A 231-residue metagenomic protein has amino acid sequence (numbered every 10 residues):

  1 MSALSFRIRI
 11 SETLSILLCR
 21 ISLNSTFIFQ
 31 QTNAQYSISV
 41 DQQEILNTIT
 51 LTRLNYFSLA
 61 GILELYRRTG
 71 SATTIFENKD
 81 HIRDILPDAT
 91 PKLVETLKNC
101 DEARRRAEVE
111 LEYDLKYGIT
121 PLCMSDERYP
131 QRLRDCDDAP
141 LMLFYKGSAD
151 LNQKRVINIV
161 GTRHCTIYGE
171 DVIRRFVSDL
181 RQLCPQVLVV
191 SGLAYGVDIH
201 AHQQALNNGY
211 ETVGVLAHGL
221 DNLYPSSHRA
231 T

Functional and structural regions predicted by a protein language model:
S2-S11, S15, C19-S25: Low-acidity, Ser/Thr- and Arg-rich intrinsically disordered low-complexity segments
L4, L51, D114, P121 (+2 more regions): Generic structural hydrophobic/aromatic packing signal, biased to beta-strands
F6, F27-F29, Y36: Aromatic (phenylalanine/tyrosine) cluster motif
T13, L23, F29, I119 (+2 more regions): A broad, low-specificity signal marking well-ordered, structured residues that form hydrophobic/aromatic
I16-L18, S58, I75, L143: Short low-polarity hydrophobic stretches
A34, V40-Q42, C123-T231: Glycine-biased, small-residue-rich flexible motifs in mid-sequence functional cores and linkers
A34-E127: Short, small/acidic-rich helices and loops at N termini and domain boundaries of DNA replication/processing enzymes
